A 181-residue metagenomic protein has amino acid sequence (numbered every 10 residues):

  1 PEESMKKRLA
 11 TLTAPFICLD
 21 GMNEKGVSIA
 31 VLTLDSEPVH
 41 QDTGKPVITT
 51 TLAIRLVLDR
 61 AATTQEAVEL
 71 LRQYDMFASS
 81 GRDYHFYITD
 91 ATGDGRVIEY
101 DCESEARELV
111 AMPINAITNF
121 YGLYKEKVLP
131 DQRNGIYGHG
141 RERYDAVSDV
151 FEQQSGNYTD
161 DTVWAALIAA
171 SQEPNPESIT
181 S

Functional and structural regions predicted by a protein language model:
P1-F16, D20-R60, Q65, G81-Y84 (+1 more regions): C-terminal, well-structured catalytic/ligand-binding subdomain of enzymes
V68: Extended, Lys/Arg-enriched charged tracts that mediate electrostatic binding to polyanionic substrates
Q73-A78: A short structural micro-motif
